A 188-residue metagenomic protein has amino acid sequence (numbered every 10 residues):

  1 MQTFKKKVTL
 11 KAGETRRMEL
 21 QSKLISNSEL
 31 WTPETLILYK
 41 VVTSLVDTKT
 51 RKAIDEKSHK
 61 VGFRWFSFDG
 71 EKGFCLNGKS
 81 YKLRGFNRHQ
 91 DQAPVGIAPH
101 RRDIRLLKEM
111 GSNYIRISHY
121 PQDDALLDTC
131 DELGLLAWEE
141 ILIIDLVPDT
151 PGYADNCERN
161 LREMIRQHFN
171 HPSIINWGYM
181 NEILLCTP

Functional and structural regions predicted by a protein language model:
M1-I117, P121-T129, L133-A137, R159-N160 (+1 more regions): Secreted/periplasmic carbohydrate-active enzymes, especially glycoside hydrolases
K72, L126, P148, L185-P188: Generic domain-boundary/flexible-linker signal
Q92, I143, R166: Conserved helix-loop functional segments at active or binding sites
Y114, P121-D123, I143-D145, N181-L185: Solvent-exposed loop/turn segments at secondary-structure junctions within structured extracellular/periplasmic domains
L146-Y153: Short, charged, surface-exposed secondary-structure boundary motifs
N160-P188: Active-site groove signature of glycoside hydrolases
